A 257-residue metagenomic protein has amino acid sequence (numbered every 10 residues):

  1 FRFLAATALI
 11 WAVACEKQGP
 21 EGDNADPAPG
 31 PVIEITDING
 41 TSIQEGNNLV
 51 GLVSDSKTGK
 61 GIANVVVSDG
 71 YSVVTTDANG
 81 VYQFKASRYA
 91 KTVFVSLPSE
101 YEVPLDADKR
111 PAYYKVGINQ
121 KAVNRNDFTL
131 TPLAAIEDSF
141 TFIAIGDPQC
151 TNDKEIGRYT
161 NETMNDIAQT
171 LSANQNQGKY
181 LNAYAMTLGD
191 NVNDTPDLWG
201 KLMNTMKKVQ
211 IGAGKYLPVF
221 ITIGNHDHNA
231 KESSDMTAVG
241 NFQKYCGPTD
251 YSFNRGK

Functional and structural regions predicted by a protein language model:
F1-A6: Sec-dependent signal peptide recognition, specifically the positively charged N-region followed immediately by
L9-G46: Bacterial Sec-dependent N-terminal signal peptides
G40-N48, K57, D106-W199: N-terminal active-site segment of His-dependent metallophosphoesterases
G46, G61-I62, R88-A90: Short proline/glycine-enriched turn/loop motifs at strand-loop junctions of beta-rich domains
G61, Y71-K85: Short, acidic Ser/Thr/Gly-rich low-complexity loop/linker segments typical of extracellular and cell-surface proteins
D69, Y89-V116: A short, solvent-exposed loop/turn motif at the edges and junctions of modular extracellular/periplasmic domains
A86, K121-A122, A134-D138, N176-Y180 (+3 more regions): Extracellular/periplasmic catalytic domains that process cell-envelope and extracellular macromolecules
S99-L105, A112, P196-K257: Extended active-site neighborhood of metal-dependent phosphoesterases/phosphodiesterases
